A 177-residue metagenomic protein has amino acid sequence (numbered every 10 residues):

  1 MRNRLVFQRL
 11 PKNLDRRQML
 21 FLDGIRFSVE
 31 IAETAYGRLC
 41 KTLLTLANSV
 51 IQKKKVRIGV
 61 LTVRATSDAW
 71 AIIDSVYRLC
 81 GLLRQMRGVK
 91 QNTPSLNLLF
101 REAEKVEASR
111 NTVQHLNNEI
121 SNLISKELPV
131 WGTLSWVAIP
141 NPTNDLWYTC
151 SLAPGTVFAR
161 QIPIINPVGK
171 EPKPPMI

Functional and structural regions predicted by a protein language model:
M1-E102, G132-I177: Amphipathic alpha-helical interface segments
F100-S125: Histidine-centered, metal-coordinating catalytic motifs and their short helical/loop contexts
N122-W136: Short linear, low-complexity motifs centered on an aromatic residue
